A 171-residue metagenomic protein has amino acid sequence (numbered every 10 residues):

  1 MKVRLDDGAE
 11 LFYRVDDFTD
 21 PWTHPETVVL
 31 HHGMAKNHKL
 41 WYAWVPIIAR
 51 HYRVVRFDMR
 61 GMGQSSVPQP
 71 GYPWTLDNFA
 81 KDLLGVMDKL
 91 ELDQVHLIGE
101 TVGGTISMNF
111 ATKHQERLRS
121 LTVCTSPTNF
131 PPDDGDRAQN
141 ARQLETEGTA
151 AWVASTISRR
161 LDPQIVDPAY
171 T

Functional and structural regions predicted by a protein language model:
M1-V29, R50-R53, D93: Alpha/beta-hydrolase fold catalytic core
R14, P46-A49, V55-I98, V102: Active-site loop/oxyanion-hole signature of alpha/beta-hydrolase fold enzymes
P25, G33-K36, T101: Active-site glycine-rich loops that stabilize anionic/oxyanionic intermediates across multiple enzyme folds
G33-A43, V54: Serine-hydrolase catalytic-loop signature spanning alpha/beta hydrolases and amidase-signature enzymes
A35, M59-G63, T128: Alpha/beta-hydrolase active-site loop signature
T105-K113, R117-G148: Flexible "cap/lid" loop of the alpha/beta hydrolase fold
P131-G135, T146-T171: Conserved alpha/beta-hydrolase catalytic His-Asp/Glu region
